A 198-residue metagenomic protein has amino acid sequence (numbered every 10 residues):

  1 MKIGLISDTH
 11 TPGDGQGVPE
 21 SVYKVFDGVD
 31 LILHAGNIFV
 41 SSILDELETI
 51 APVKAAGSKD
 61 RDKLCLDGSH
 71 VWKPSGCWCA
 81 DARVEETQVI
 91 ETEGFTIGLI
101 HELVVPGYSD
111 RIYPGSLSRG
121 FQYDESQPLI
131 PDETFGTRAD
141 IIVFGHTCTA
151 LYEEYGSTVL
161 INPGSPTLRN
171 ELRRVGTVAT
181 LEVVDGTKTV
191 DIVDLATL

Functional and structural regions predicted by a protein language model:
M1-P52, V71-A80, V84-E86, G94 (+1 more regions): N-terminal active-site segment of His-dependent metallophosphoesterases
K2, V89-E91, T96, E182 (+1 more regions): Ser/Thr- (and often Asn-) enriched beta-sheet segments in non-cytosolic proteins
L5-S7, L31-N37, V53-K59, K63-S69 (+3 more regions): Active-site neighborhood of phospho(di)ester-bond hydrolases with catalytic His/Asp-centered motifs
T11, V40, V104, T149 (+1 more regions): Short active-site segment of divalent metal-dependent hydrolases/proteases that encodes the spacing between
P52-S118: Helix-adjacent hinge/juxtasegments
V53-A56, L64-C65, C77-W78, Y108-D191: Conserved beta-sheet core of the metallophosphoesterase superfamily
L103, D185, D194: A broadly conserved detector of short glycine/acidic/proline-rich loop/turn motifs that flank catalytic sites and bind
V190-L198: Short, solvent-exposed aromatic-acidic interface loops
